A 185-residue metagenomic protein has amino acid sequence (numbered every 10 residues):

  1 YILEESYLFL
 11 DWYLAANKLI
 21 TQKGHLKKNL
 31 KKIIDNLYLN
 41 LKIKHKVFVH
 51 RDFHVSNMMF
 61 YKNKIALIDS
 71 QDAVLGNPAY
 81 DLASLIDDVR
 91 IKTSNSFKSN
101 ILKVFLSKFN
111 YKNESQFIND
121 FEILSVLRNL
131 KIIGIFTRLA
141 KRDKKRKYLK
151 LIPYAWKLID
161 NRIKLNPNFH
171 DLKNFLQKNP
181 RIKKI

Functional and structural regions predicted by a protein language model:
Y1-H50, M59-Y61, A66, I123 (+1 more regions): ATP-dependent phospho-/nucleotidyl transfer catalytic cores
Y7-N17, P78-K112, V126-D143, A155-R162: Active-site activation/catalytic loop segments of kinase-like enzymes and analogous catalytic loops in related
K23-K28, S56, S99-K103, K144-L158: Short alpha-helical "patches" and their helix-cap loops
F53: Hydrophobic HxD+1 residue recognition
M58, L75-N77: Conserved protein kinase catalytic core
D69-A73: Activation of the activation-loop gatekeeper triad in protein kinase-fold domains
K112-E122: Acidic, serine/threonine- and proline-rich low-complexity regulatory regions
G134-I185: ATP/Mg2+ or Mg2+-diphosphate-binding catalytic cores that bind nucleotide phosphates or diphosphates via glycine-rich
